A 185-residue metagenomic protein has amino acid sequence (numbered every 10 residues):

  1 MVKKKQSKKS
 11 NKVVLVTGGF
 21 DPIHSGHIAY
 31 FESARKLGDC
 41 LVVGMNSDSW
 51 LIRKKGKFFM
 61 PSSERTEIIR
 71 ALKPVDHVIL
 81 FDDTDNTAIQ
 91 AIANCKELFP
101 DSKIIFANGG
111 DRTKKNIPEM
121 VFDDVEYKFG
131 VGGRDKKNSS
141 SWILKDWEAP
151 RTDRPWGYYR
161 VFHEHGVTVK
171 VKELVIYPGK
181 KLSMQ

Functional and structural regions predicted by a protein language model:
M1-R151: Nucleotidyltransferase catalytic core that binds NTPs
K145-S183: A short, N-terminal "cap"/entry segment at the start of jelly-roll beta-barrel domains of the cupin/DSBH fold
